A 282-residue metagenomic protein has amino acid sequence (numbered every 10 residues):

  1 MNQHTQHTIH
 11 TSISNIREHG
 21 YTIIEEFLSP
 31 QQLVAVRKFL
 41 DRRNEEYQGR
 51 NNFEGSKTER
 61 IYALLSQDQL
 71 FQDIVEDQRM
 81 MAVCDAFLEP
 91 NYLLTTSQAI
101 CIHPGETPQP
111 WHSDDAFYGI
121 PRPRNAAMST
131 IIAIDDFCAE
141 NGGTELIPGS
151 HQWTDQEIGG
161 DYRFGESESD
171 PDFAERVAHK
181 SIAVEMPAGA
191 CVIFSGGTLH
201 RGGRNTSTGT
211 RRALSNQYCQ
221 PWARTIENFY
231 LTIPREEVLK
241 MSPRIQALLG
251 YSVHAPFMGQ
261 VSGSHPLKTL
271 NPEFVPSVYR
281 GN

Functional and structural regions predicted by a protein language model:
M1-R122, G159: Non-heme Fe(II)-dependent double-stranded beta-helix
Y21-I23, P110, S129-A133, L146 (+3 more regions): Conserved hydrophobic/aromatic beta-strand scaffold that supports enzyme active sites
E46, T198-L199, G203-N282: Non-heme Fe(II)/2-oxoglutarate
P90, P104, I120-P123, A133-G143 (+1 more regions): Active-site region of the double-stranded beta-helix
Q98, S113-D115, I132-D136, P148 (+1 more regions): Short, structured patches in soluble enzyme cores that scaffold and shape functional sites
W111-D114, F164-A178, T208-T210, N228-E236: Short, surface-exposed loop/helix-turn segments at secondary-structure junctions that function as lids/hinges flanking
I120-A139, E185-M186, I193, Q217-Q220: Short, conserved beta-strand element in jelly-roll/cupin
A139-G203: Double-stranded beta-helix
